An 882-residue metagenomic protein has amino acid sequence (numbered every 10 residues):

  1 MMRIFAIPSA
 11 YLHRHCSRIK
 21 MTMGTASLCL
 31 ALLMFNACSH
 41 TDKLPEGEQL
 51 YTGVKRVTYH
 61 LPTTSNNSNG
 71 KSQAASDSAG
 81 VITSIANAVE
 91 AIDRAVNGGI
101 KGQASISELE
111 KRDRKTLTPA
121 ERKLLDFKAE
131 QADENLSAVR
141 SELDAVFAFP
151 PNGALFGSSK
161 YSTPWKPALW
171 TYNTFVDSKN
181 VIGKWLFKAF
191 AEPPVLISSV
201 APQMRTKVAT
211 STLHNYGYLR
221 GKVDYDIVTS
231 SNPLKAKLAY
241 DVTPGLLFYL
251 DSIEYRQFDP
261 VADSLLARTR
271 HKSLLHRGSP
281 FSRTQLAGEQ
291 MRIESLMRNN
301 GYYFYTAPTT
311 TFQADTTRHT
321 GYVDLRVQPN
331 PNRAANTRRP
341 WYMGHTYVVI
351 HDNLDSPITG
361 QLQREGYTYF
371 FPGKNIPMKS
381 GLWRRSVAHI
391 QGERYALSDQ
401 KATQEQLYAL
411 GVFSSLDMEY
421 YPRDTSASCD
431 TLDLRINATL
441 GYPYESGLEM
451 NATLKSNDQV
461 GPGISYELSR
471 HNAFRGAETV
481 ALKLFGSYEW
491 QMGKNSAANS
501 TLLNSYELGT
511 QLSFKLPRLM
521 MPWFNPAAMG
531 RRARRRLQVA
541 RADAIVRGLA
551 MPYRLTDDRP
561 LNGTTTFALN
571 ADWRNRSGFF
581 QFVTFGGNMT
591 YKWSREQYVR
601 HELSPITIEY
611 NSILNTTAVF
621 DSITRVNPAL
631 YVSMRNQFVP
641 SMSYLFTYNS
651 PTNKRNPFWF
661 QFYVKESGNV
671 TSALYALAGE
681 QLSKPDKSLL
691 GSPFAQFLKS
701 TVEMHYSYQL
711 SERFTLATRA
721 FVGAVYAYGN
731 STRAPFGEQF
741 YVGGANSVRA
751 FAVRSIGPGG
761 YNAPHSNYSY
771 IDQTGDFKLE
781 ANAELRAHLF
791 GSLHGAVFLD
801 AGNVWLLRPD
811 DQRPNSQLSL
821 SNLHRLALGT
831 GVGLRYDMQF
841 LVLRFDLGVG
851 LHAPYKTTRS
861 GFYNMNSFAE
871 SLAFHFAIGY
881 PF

Functional and structural regions predicted by a protein language model:
M1-R18: N-terminal secretory signal peptides that target proteins for export/translocation
M34-A37: C-terminal motif of bacterial Sec signal peptides marking the signal peptidase cleavage site
S39-A409, T431: Interaction-mediating elements
Y218, Y302, T320, P443 (+7 more regions): Strand-connecting loop/turn motifs
A262-L265, I376-P377, A396-R655, R749-A750 (+3 more regions): Gram-negative/organellar outer-membrane beta-barrel architecture
Y369, T453-D458, V599-H788, V797-S821 (+1 more regions): C-terminal outer-membrane beta-barrel translocator/porin domains of Gram-negative envelope proteins and their
L448, V480-L484, F567-L569, F660-V664 (+5 more regions): Membrane-embedded beta-strand positions of outer-membrane beta-barrel proteins
V742-A745, R749-A750, D811-F882: C-terminal beta-signal and terminal closure region of outer-membrane beta-barrel proteins
